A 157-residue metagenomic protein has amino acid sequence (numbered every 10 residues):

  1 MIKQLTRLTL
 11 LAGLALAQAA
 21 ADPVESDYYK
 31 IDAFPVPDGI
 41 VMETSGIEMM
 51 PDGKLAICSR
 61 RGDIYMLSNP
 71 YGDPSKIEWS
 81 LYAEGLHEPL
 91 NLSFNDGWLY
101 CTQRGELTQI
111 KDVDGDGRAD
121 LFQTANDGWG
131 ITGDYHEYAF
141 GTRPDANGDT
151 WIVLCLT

Functional and structural regions predicted by a protein language model:
I2-L11: Sec-dependent signal peptide recognition, specifically the positively charged N-region followed immediately by
L10-Q18: Hydrophobic alpha-helical targeting segments used for export or membrane insertion
A20-T157: Beta-propeller blade termini and top-face loops
